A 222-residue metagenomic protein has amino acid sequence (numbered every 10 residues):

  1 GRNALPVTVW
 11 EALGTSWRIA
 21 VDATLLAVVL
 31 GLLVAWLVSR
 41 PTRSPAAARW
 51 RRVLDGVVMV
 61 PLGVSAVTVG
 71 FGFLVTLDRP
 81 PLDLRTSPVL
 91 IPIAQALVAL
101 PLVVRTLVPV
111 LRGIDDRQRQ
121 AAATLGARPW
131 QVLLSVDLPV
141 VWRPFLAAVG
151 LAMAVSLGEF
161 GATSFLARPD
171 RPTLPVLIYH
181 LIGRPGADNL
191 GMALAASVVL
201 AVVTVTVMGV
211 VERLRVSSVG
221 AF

Functional and structural regions predicted by a protein language model:
G1-L25, P41-A48, G183-D188: Periplasmic/extracellular loop-to-transmembrane helix junction in inner-membrane transport proteins
G1-V7, L157, T163-R213, V219: Interhelical loop and adjacent transmembrane-helix boundary motif in polytopic membrane transport permeases
P6-W10, T42-L54, V67-V98, Q118 (+2 more regions): Membrane-interfacial helix termini and adjacent extracytoplasmic/periplasmic loops of multi-pass transporters
V9, L13, W17, V21 (+6 more regions): Hydrophobic alpha-helical elements at and bordering transmembrane segments of multi-pass membrane proteins
V21, L25-L33, V64, V149 (+1 more regions): Generic alpha-helical transmembrane segments of integral inner-membrane proteins, especially permease/transport modules
V29-V34, F71, L90, L97-Q118 (+2 more regions): Membrane-embedded alpha-helices of multi-pass transport/permease systems
W36-A46, V108-R119, A123, A127-V136 (+2 more regions): C-terminal transmembrane helix and the adjacent membrane-cytosol boundary/short C-terminal tail of inner/organellar
V60, V64, L97, V104-L107 (+3 more regions): Transmembrane alpha-helices
